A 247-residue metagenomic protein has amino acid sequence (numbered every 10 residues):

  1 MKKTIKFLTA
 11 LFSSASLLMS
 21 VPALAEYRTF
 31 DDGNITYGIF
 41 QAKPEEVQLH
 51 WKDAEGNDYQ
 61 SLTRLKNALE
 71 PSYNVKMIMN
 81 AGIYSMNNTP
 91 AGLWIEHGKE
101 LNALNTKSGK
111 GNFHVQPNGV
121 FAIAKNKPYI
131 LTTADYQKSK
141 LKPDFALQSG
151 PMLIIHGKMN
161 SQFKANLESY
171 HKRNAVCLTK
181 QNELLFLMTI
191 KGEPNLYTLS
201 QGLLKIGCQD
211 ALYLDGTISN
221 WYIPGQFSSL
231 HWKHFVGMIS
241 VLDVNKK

Functional and structural regions predicted by a protein language model:
M1-K6: Positively charged n-region of N-terminal signal peptides that target proteins for export
T9-M19: Bacterial N-terminal signal peptides
V21-N112: Zymogen propeptides
A42-P44, A122-K127, I155-G157, L178-N182 (+1 more regions): Short acidic-glycine loop/turn motifs at beta-strand connectors
A54-N57, D135-S139, T189-E193: Short, solvent-exposed aromatic-acidic interface loops
T89-F163: Active-site-adjacent helix-turn-beta-strand microarchitecture at beta-sheet edges that either contains or buttresses
A91-K107, Q162-N174, L178-Q209, S219-K247: Conserved, well-ordered active-site substructure
